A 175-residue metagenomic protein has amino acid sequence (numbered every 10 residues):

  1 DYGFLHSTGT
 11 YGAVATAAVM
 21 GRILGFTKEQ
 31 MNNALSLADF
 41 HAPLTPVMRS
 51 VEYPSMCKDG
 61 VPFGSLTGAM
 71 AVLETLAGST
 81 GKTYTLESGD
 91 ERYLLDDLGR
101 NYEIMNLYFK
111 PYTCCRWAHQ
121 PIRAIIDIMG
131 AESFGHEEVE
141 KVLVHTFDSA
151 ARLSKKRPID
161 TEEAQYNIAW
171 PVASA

Functional and structural regions predicted by a protein language model:
D1-G3, S7: Well-ordered mid-protein domain cores that form the structural environment of catalytic cofactors
S7-G9, A13, A18-I159: Functionally critical mobile loop/hinge segments
S154-A175: Active-site loop ensemble at the mouth of alpha/beta enzyme cores that anchors a bound cofactor
